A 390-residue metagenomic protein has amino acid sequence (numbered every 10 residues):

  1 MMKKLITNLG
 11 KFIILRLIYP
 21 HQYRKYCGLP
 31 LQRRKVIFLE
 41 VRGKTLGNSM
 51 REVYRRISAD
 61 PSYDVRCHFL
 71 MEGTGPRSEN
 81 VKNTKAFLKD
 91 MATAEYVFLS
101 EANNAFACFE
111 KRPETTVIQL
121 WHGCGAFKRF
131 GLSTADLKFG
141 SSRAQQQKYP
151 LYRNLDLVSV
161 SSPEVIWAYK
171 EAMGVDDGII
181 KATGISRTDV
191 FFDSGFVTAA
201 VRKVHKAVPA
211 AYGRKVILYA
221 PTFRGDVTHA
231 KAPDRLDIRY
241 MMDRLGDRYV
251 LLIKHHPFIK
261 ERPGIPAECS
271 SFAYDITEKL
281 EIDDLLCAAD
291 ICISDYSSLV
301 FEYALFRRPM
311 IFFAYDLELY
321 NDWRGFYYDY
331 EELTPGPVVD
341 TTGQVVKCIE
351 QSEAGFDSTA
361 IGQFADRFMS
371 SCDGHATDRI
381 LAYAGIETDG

Functional and structural regions predicted by a protein language model:
M1-D90: N-terminal pre-catalytic "stem/leader" segment of glycosyltransferase-like enzymes
M2, F196, T342-G390: C-terminal amphipathic helix plus adjacent low-complexity, charged tail appended to glycosyltransferase catalytic
N48-R56, A182, S186-I265, V339-T341 (+2 more regions): Conserved catalytic-core segment of nucleotide-activated headgroup transferases in glycan assembly
R51-R55, G75-S141: Extended catalytic core of nucleotide-activated donor transferases of GT-like folds
K82-Y96, A102, P257-F301: Donor nucleotide-activated moiety binding/catalytic core segment of transferases that use nucleotide-activated donors
V97-A126, K279-W323: A donor-sugar binding/catalytic signature common to diverse glycosyltransferases and related nucleotide-sugar
E110-S194, T198: Active-site-proximal region of nucleotide-activated glycan assembly enzymes, centered on histidine/acidic-rich loops
P266, S298-F368: Catalytic binding pocket for nucleotide-activated donors in carbohydrate/polymer assembly enzymes
